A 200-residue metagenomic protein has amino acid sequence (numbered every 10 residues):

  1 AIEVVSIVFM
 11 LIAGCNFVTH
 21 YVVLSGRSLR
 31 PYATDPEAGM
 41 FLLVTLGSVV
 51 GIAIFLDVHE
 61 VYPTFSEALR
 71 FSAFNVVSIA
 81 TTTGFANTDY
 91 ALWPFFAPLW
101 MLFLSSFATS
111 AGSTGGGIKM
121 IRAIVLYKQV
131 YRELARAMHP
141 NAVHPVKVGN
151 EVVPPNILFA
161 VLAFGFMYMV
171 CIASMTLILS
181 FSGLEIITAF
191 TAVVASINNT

Functional and structural regions predicted by a protein language model:
A1-T200: Membrane-proximal intracellular helices of multi-pass ion channels
